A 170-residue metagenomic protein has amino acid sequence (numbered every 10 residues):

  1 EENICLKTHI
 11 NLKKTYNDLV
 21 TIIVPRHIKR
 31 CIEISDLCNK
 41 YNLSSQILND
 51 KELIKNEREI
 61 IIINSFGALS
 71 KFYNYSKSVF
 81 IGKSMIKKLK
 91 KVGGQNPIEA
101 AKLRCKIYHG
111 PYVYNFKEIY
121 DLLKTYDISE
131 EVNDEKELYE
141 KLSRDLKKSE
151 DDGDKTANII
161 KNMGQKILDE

Functional and structural regions predicted by a protein language model:
E1-E170: Nucleotide-activated sugar donor-binding and catalytic core shared by glycosyltransferases and related lipid-linked
